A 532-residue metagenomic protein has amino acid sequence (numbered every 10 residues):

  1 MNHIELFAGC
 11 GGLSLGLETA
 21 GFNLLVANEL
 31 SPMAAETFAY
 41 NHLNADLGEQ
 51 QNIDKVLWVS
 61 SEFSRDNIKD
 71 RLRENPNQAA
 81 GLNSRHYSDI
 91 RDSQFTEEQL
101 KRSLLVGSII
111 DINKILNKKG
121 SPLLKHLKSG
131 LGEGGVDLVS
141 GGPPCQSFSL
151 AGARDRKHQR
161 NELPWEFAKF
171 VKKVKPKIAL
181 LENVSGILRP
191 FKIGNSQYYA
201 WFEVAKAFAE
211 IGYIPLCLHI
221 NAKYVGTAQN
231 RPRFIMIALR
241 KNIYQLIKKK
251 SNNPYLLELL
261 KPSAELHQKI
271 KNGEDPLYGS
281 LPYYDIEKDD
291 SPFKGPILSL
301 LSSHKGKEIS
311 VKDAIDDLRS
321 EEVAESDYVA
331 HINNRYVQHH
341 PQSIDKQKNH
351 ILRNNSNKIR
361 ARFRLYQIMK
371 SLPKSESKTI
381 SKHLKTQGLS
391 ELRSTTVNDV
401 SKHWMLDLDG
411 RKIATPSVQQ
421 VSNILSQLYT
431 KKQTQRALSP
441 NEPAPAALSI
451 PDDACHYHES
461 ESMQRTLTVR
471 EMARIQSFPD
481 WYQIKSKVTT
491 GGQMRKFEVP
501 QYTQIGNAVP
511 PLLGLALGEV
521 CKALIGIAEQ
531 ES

Functional and structural regions predicted by a protein language model:
N2-V174, V184-Y199: Core alpha/beta nucleotide-donor-binding catalytic domains of modification enzymes
G11, P32, E36, W165 (+9 more regions): A structural signal for well-ordered alpha-helical segments within the folded catalytic domains of diverse enzymes
G11, P32, P144-S147, S185-G186 (+4 more regions): Short, solvent-exposed loop/turn segments at secondary-structure junctions
L24, S93-K128, G134-Q146, K157 (+3 more regions): Extended amphipathic secondary-structure runs
I110-I115, K223-T227, G492: A short acidic, often aromatic-flanked loop/helix-cap motif at beta-alpha or helix-coil junctions that lines enzyme
K118-E133, F148-Q419: Class I S-adenosyl-L-methionine
S320-S532: C-terminal target-recognition/interaction regions appended to catalytic cores
